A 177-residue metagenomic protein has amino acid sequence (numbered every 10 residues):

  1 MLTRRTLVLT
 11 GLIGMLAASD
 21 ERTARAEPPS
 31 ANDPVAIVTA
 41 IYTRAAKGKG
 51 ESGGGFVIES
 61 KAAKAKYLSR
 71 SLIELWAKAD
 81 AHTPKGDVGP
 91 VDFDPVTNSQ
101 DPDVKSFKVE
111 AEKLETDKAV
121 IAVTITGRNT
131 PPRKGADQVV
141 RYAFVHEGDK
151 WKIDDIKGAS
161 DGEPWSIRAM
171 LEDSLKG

Functional and structural regions predicted by a protein language model:
T3-V8: N-terminal export leaders
T10-M15: Bacterial N-terminal signal peptides
L16-T23: C-terminal segment of classical bacterial N-terminal signal peptides
T23-P28, G177: Basic/polar N-terminal segments that are highly enriched at the extreme N-terminus, encompassing both cleavable
P28-V88: Core segments of small alpha/beta cavity-forming domains
L68-R133: Surface-exposed, charged secondary-structure patches
V109-A111, V139-V145: Hydrophobic/aromatic beta-strand elements that line small-molecule binding cavities or substrate pockets in beta-rich
K118, R128-Q138, E147, K152-G177: Low-complexity, intrinsically disordered terminal/linker segments enriched in charged and Gly/Pro repeats
